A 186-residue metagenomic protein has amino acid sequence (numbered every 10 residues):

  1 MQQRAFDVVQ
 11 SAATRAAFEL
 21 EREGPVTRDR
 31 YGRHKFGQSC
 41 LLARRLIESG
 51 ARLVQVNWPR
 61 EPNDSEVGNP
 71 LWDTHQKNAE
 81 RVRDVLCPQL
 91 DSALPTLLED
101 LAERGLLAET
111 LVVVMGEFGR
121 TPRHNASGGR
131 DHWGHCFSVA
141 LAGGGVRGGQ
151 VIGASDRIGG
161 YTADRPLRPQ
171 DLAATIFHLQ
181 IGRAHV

Functional and structural regions predicted by a protein language model:
M1-R183: Ligand-binding pockets and gating/stacking loops
